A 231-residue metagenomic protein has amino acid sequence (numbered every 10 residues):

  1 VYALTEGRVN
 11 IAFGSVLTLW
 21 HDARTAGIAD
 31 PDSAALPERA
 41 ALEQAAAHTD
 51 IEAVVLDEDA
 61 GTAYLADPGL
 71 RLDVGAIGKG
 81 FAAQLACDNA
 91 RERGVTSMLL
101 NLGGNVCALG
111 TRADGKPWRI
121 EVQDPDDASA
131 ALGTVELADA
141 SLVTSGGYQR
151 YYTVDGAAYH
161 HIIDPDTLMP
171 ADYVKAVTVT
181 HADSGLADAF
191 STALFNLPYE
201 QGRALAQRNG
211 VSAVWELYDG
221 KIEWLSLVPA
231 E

Functional and structural regions predicted by a protein language model:
V1-E231: Mature catalytic core of soluble alpha/beta enzymes
